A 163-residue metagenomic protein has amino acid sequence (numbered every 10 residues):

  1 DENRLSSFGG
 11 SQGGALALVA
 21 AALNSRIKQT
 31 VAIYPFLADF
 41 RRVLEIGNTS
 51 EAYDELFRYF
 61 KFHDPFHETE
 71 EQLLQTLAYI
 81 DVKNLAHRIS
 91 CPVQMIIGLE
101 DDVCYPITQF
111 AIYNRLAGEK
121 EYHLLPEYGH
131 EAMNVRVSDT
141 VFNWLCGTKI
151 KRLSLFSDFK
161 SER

Functional and structural regions predicted by a protein language model:
D1-S11: Gly/Ser-rich "nucleophile elbow"/oxyanion-hole loop immediately N-terminal to the catalytic nucleophile in hydrolases
G9-V19: Glycine-rich nucleophile elbow surrounding the catalytic serine of serine-hydrolase chemistry
V19-E68, L124: Hydrolase active-site cap/lid region
I89, M95-I97, D101: Short beta-strand/loop motif that positions the catalytic acidic residue of the alpha/beta-hydrolase fold
C91, Y105-Y113: Short alpha-helix in the alpha/beta-hydrolase fold that links the catalytic acid
L99-C104, E131: Acidic catalytic loop of the alpha/beta-hydrolase fold
E119, L124-T140: Histidine-bearing beta->alpha loop at or near hydrolase active sites
V135-R163: Catalytic active-site module of serine/aspartate enzymes centered on a nucleophile-bearing elbow/loop
